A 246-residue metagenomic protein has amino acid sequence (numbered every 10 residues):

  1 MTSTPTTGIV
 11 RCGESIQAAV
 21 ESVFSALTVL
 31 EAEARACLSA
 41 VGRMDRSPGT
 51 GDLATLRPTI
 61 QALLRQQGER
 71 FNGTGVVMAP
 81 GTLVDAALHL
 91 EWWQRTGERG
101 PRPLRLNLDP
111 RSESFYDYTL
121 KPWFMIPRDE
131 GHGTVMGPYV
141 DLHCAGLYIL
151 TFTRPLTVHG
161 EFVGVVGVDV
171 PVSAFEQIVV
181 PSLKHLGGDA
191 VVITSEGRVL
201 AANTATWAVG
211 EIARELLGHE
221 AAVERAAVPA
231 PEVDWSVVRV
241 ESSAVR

Functional and structural regions predicted by a protein language model:
M1-P48, H132, L147-I149: Juxtamembrane extracytoplasmic/periplasmic/luminal helical "stalk" adjacent to the first N-terminal
Q67-E69, T119-T134, E220-A222, A226-V228 (+1 more regions): Soluble sensory domains of the PAS superfamily and closely related sensory modules
E69-E130, A201-N203: Extracellular/periplasmic ligand-sensing ectodomains of membrane signal-transduction proteins
G81-T82, H159, A190-L200, A205: Short, glycine-anchored, charge-dense loop/turn motifs used at functional sites
T119-C144, V172-L183: Short, basic/aromatic recognition patches
A145-V179, R239-S242: Conserved beta-strands of PAS-like sensory domains
V170-V199: Solvent-exposed, extracytoplasmic
T206-R246: Extracellular/periplasmic juxtamembrane segments that couple receptor/chemosensory ectodomains to their
